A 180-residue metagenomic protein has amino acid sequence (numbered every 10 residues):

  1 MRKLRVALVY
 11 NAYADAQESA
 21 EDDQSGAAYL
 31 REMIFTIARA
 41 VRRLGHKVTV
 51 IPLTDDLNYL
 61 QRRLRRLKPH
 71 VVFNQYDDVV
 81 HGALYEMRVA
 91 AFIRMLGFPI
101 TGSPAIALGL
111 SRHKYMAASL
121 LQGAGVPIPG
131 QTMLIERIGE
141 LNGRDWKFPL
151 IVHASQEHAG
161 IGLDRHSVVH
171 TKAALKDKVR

Functional and structural regions predicted by a protein language model:
M1-P99, I106, E136-L141: ATP-binding N-terminal substructure of ATP-dependent carboxylate-amine bond-forming enzymes
R2-Y10, R65-R66, L108-R180: Active-site nucleotide/adenylate-binding loops and adjacent lid/helix of ATP-dependent enzymes
V72, I100-G102, G130, V152: General beta-strand structural signal in soluble alpha/beta enzymes
